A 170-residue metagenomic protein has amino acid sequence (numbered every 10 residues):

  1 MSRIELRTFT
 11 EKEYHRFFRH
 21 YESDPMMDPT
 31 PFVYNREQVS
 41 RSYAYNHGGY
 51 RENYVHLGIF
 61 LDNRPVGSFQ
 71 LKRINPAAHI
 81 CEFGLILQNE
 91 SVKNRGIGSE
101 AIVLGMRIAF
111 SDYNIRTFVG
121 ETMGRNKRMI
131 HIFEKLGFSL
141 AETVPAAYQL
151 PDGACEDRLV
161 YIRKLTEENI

Functional and structural regions predicted by a protein language model:
M1-A44, E167-I170: A short, well-structured alpha-helix characteristic of acyl/acetyltransferase catalytic modules
M1-K12, H56, F60-I170: Acyl-donor (CoA/ACP) binding surface of acyl/acetyltransferases
Y45-N46, I108: A generic secondary-structure signal
H47-E52: Short loop/turn motifs at secondary-structure junctions and domain boundaries
